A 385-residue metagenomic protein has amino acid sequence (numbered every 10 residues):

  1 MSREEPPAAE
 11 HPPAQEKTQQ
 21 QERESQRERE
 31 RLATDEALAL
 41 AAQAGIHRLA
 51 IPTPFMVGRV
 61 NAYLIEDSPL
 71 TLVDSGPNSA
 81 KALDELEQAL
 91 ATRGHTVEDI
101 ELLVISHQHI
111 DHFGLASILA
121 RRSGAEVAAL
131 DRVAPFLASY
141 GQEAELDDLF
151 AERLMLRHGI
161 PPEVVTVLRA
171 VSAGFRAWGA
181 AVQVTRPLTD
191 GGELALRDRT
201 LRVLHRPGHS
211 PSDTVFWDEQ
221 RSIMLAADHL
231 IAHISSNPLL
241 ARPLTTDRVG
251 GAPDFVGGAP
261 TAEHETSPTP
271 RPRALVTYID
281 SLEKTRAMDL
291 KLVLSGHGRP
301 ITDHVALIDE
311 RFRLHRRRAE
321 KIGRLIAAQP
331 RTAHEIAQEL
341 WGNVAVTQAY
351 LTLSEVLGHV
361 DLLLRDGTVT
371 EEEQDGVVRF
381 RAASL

Functional and structural regions predicted by a protein language model:
S2-H11, E16, E22-E24, E320-L385: C-terminal regulatory/interaction regions
E36-H95, F216-A232: Conserved beta-strand hairpin/beta-sheet module of binuclear metal-dependent hydrolase folds, prominently
A42, R122-S123, D289: Short, structured coil segments at secondary-structure junctions
A42-A50, A170-W178, R197-R199: Short Pro/Gly-enriched beta-strand edge/turn motifs at strand-loop
G58-R59, K81-L83, L90-A195: Active-site HxH/HxHxD metal-binding segment of metal-dependent hydrolases
I65, D74, H107, L119 (+9 more regions): Divalent metal-coordination and catalytic microenvironments
T71, P77-S79, G174-R176, A180-Q183 (+2 more regions): Metallo-beta-lactamase
G124-A129, L225-A227, R311, Q348: Short hydrophobic/aromatic-enriched beta-strand-loop microsegments
